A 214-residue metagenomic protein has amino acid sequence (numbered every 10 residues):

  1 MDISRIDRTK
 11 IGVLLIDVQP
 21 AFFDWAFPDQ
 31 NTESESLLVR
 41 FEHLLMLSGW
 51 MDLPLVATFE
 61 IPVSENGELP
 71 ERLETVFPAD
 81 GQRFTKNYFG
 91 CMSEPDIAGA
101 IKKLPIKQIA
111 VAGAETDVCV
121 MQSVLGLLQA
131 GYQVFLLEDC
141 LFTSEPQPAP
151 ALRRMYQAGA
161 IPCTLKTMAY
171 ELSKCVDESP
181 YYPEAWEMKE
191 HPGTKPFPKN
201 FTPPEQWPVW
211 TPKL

Functional and structural regions predicted by a protein language model:
M1-N87, G99-K103, K107, Q133 (+4 more regions): Active-site acidic carboxylates
T58, L137-D139, L165: Generic beta-sheet signal
N66, E94, V120, E145-P148: Alpha-helix N-cap/helix-start motif
Q82-M92, E138-L141: A short, structured active-site edge motif that brings together acidic residues
K86-Q129: Internal catalytic-core helix/loop-beta-alpha segment that presents or stabilizes conserved functional determinants
G90-C91, D117-V118, L141-P146, A169-E171: Short gly/pro/ser/thr-enriched loop/turn and capping motifs at secondary-structure boundaries
A110-G113, Y132-P146: A short glycine-rich beta-strand->turn/loop micro-motif centered on a GG-aromatic cluster
V118, Q122-F135, Q147-R153, Q157-A158: Conserved, surface-exposed functional patches that form binding/active-site neighborhoods
